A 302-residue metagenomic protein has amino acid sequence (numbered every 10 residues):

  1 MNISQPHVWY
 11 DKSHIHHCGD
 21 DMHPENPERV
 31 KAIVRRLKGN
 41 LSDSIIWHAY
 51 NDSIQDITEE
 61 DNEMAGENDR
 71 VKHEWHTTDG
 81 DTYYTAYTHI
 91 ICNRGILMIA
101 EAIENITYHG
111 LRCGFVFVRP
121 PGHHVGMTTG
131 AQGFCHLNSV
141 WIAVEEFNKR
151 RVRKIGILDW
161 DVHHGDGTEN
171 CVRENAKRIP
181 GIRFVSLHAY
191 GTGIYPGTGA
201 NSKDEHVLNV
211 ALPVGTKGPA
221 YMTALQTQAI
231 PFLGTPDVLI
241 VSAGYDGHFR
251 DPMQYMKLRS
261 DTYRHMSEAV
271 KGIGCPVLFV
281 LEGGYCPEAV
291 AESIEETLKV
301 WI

Functional and structural regions predicted by a protein language model:
M1-R153, Q228: Metal-dependent C-N hydrolase catalytic cores
H16-G19, H248-D251, C286-V290: Short active-site-adjacent structural elements
E28, R94, A220, H265 (+1 more regions): Short, charged alpha-helical segments
L37, L41, T107, A176 (+2 more regions): Structural signal for hydrophobic packing residues in well-ordered secondary-structure cores of soluble enzyme domains
M64-E67, R259-S260, A289-I302: Short, electropositive alpha-helical surface patch
A100, E104, F115-G272, E295-K299: Conserved alpha-helical scaffold segments that buttress catalytic/binding sites
